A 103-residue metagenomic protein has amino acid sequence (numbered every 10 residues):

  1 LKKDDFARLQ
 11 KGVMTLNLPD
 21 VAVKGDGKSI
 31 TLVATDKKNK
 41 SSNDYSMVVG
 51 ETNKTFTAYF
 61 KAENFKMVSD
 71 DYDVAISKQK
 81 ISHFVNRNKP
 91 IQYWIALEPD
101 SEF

Functional and structural regions predicted by a protein language model:
L1-F103: DNA polymerase processivity clamps
